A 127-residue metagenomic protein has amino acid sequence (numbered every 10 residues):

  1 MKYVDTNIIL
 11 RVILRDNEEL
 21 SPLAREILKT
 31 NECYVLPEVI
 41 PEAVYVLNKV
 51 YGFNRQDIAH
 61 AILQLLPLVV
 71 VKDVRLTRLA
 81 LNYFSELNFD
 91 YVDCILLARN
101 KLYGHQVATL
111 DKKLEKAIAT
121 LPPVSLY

Functional and structural regions predicted by a protein language model:
M1, L97, K101-Y127: Acidic, PIN/NYN-like endoribonuclease modules and their adjacent C-terminal/linker elements
M1-V35, V50-D57, Y127: Short, well-structured N-terminal submotif of metal-dependent ribonuclease cores
I8-I9, V39, L76, I95-L96 (+1 more regions): Alpha-helix capping/helix-boundary segments
R11-I13, V46, A117-I118: Residues that scaffold the ATP/ADP-binding catalytic core of kinase and kinase-like folds
A24-N31, I62-L66, N100-K101, I118: Alpha-helix C-terminal capping segments
V46-L68, R75: Active-site-proximal, substrate-binding regions of enzyme catalytic domains and RNA-binding/basic surfaces
V70-L110: Active-site neighborhoods of divalent-metal-dependent phosphate/nucleic-acid chemistry enzymes
